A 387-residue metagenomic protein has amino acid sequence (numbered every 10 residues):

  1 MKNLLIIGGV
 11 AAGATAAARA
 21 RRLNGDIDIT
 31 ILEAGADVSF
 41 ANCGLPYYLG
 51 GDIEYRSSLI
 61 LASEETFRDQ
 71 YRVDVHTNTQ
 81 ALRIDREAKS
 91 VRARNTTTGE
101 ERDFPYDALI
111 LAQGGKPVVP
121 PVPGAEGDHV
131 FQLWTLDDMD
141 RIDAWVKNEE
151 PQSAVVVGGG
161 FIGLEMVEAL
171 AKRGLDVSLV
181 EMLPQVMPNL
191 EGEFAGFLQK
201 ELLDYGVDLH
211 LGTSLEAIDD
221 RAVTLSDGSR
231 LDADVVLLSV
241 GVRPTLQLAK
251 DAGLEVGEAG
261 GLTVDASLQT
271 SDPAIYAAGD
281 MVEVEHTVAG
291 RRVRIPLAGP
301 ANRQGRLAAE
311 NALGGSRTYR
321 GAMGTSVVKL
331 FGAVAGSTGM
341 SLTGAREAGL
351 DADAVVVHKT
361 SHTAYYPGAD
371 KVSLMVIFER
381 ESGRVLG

Functional and structural regions predicted by a protein language model:
M1-N3, M281-G387: Mid-to-C-terminal Rossmann-like scaffold of FAD/NAD(P)H-dependent oxidoreductases
K2-N78, V167-L190: Beta1-alpha1 glycine-rich phosphate/pyrophosphate-binding loop at the start of Rossmann-like nucleotide-binding domains
I7, A81, F104-G114, V157 (+3 more regions): Short hydrophobic core segments
V10-A14, A36, G115-P117, D137 (+2 more regions): Residue-level detector of alpha-helix initiation sites
D26-D28, Q70, H76-T97, F104 (+2 more regions): A Rossmann-like FAD-binding core segment of flavoenzymes
L59-I60, D140, S153-V155, F161-E216 (+2 more regions): Rossmann-like dinucleotide-binding cores of NAD(P)H-dependent redox enzymes
L111-R173, D208, V264-A266: Glycine-rich dinucleotide-binding loop and its adjacent helix/turn
E126-E150, R221-T224, S229-N311: FAD-site-proximal beta/loop scaffold in flavoenzymes
